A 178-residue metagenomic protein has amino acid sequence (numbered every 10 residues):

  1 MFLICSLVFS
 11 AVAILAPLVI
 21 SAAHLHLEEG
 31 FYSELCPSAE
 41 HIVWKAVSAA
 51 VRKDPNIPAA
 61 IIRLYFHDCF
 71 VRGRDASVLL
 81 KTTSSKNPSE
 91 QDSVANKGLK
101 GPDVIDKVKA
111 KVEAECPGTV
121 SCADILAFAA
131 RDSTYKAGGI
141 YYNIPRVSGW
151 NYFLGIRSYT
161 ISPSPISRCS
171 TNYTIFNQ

Functional and structural regions predicted by a protein language model:
F2-C5, A13-Q178: Folded extracytoplasmic luminal domains of secretory or organellar precursors
